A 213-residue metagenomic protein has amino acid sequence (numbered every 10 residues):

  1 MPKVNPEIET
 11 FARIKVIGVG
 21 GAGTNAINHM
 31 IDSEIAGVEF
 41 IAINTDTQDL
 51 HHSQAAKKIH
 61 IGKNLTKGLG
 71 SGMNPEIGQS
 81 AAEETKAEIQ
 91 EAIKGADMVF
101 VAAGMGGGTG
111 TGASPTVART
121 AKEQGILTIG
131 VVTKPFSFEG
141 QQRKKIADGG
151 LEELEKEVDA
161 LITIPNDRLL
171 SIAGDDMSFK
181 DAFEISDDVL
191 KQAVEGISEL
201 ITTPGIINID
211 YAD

Functional and structural regions predicted by a protein language model:
M1-D213: Tubulin/FtsZ superfamily GTPase core signature
